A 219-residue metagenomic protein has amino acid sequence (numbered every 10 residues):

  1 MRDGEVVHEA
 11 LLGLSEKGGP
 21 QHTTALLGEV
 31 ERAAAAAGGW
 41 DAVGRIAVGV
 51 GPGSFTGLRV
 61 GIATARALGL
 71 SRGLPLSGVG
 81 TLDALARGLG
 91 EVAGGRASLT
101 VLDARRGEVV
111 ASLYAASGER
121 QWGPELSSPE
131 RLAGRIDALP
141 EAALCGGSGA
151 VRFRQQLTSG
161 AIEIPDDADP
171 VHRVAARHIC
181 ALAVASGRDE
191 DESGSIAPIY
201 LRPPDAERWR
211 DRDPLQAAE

Functional and structural regions predicted by a protein language model:
M1-P52: N-terminal beta-alpha supersecondary unit
E5-V7, L11, S15-Q21, P75-R173 (+5 more regions): Surface "functional belts" at beta-alpha junctions
T23-V30, A65, L82, A176-C180: A general structural signal for well-ordered alpha-helical segments in protein cores
A33-A37, S71, L89, A176-D189: Stable alpha-helical structural segments in soluble proteins, enriched in small hydrophobic residues
A42-R45, A143, I196: Residue-level recognition of the N-termini of beta-strands and the immediately preceding loop/turn
V43-G49, G57, A97-V101: Short glycine-aspartate micro-motif
A47-G78: DPxDG-like acidic metal-binding loop motif
